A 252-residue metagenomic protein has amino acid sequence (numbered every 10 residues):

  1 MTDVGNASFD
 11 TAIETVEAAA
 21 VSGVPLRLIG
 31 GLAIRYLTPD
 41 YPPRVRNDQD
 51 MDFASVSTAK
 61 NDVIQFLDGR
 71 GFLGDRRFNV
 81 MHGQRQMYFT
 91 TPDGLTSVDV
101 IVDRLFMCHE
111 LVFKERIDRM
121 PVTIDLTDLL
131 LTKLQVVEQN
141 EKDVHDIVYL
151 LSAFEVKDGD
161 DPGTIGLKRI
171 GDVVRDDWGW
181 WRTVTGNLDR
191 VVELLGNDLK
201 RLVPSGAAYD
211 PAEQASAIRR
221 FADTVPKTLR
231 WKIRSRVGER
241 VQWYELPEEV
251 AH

Functional and structural regions predicted by a protein language model:
M1-P25, T38-R46, T96, V102 (+2 more regions): The feature captures the alpha-helical scaffold/lid subdomain characteristic of nucleotidyltransferase
G5-I13, D52-T58, V80-H82, Y88 (+1 more regions): Short low-complexity stretches enriched in small and charged residues
G30: Catalytic nucleophile loop
A33-Y36: Short, active-site-adjacent cap segments at secondary-structure transitions
P39-V63, L67, I147: Catalytic metal-binding acidic patch
M51, G71-L73, P92, D146-Y149: Juxtamembrane helix-loop transition sites at the ends of transmembrane segments in multi-pass membrane proteins
I64, D68-H109: Conserved catalytic core of two-metal-ion nucleotidyltransferases
